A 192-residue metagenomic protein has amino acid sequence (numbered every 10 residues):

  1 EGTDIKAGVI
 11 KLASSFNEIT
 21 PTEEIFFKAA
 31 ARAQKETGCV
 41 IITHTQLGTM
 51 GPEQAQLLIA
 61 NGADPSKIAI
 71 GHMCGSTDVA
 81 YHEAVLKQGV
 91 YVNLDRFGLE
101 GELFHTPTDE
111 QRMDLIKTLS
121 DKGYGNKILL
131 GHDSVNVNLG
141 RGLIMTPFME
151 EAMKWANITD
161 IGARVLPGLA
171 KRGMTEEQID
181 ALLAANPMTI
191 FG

Functional and structural regions predicted by a protein language model:
E1-E36, Y91, F97, H105: Active-site gating/metal-coordination segments in enzymes
E1-T3, E83, R112-N126: Short amphipathic alpha-helices and their capping/turn segments at secondary-structure boundaries
P21-E24, G48-G62, V79-K87: Distinct, well-ordered alpha-helical segments
T37-V40, I59-K67, A84-N93, Y124: Glycine-enriched alpha-helix->loop->beta-strand junction motifs that scaffold or abut catalytic
V40-Q46, K67-G75: Catalytic beta/alpha-barrel core
I70-S76, R96-D121: Active-site glycine- and acidic-residue-rich loops that bind and position anionic ligands or nucleotide-like cofactors
L94, G125-F148, I179: Short acidic/histidine-rich active-site segments
A156-G192: Mid-to-C-terminal alpha-helical segments outside catalytic/metal-binding sites
